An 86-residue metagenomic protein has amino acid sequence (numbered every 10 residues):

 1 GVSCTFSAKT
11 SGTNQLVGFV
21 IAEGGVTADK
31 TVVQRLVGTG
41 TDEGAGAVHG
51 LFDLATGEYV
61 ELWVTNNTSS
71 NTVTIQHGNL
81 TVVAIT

Functional and structural regions predicted by a protein language model:
G1-T86: Extracellular jelly-roll beta-sandwich "head" domains, especially the C-terminal globular C1q domain
